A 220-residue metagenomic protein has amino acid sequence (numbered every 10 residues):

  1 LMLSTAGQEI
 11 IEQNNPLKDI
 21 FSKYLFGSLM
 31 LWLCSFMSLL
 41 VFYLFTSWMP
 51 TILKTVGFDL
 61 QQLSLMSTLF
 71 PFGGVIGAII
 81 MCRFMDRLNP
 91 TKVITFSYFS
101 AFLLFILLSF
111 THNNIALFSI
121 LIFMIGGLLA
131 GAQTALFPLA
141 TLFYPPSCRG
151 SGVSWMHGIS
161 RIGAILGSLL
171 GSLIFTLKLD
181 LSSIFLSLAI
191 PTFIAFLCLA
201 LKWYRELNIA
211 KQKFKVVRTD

Functional and structural regions predicted by a protein language model:
L1-G27, K211-D220: Intracellular cytosolic loops and amphipathic helices of Major Facilitator Superfamily
I20-I79: Extracytoplasmic gate region of multi-pass secondary transporters
L53-K54, F84-M85, G171-L179: Interfacial helix-cap and linker-helix signal at transmembrane-aqueous boundaries of multi-pass secondary transporters
A78-N89: Helix-to-loop junctions at the C-terminal end of transmembrane segments in multipass secondary transporters
K92-L107: Structural signature of the two symmetry-related core transmembrane helices
G131-Y144: Intracellular juxtamembrane helix-capping segments at the cytosolic ends of symmetry-related transmembrane helices
F175-P191: A membrane-interface helix-boundary motif in multi-pass transporters
L186-D220: Multi-pass alpha-helical transporter architecture, strongest for 12-TM Major Facilitator/SLC carriers used
